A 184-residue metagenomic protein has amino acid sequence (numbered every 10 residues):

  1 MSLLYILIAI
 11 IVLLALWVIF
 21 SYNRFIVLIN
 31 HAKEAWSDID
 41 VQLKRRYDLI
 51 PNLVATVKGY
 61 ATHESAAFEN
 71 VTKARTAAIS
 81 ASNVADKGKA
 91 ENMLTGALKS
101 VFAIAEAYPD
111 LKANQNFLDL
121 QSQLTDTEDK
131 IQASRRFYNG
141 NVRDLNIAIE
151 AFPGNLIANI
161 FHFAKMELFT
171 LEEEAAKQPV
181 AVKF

Functional and structural regions predicted by a protein language model:
M1-F184: A helix-centric hydrophobic-segment signal that preferentially recognizes long, alpha-helical stretches used
